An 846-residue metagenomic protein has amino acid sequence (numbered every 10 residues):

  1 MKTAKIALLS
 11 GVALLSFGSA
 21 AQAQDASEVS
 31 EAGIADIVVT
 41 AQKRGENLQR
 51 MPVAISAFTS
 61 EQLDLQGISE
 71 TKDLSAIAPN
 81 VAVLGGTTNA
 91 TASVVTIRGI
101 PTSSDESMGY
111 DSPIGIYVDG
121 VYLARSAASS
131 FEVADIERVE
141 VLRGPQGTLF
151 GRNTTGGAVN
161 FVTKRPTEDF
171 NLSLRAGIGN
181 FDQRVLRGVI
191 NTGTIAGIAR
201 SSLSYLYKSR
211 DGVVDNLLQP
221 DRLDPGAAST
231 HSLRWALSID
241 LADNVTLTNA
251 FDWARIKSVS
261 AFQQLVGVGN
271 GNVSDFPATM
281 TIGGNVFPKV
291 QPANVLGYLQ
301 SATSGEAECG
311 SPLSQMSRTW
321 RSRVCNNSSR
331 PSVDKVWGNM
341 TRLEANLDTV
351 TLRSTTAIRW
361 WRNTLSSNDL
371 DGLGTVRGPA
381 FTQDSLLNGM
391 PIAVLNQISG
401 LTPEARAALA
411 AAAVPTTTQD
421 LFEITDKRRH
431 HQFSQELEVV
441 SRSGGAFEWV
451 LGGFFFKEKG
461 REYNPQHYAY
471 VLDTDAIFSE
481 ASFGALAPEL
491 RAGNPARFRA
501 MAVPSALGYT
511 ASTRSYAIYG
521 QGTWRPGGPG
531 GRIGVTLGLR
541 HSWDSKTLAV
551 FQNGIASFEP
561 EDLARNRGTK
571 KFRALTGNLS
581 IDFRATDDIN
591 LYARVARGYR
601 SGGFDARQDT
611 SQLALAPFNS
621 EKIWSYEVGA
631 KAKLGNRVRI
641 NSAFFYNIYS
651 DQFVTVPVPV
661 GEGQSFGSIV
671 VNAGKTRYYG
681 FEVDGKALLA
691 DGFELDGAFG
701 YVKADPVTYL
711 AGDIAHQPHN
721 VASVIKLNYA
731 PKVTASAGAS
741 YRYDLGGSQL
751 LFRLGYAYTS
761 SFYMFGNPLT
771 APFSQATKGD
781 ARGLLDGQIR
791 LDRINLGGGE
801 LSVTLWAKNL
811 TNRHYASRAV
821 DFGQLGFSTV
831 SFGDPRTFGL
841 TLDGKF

Functional and structural regions predicted by a protein language model:
M1-Q66, T71-A76, N80, D243 (+2 more regions): N-terminal Sec signal peptide and the immediately downstream disordered periplasmic leader that contains the TonB box
D25, V53-M108, I114-S130, R138-G147 (+1 more regions): Periplasmic N-terminal accessory/gating domains of Gram-negative outer-membrane beta-barrel systems
S112-P113, R125, A134-R143, T148-L233 (+5 more regions): Outer-membrane beta-barrel translocator/receptor signature
E168-D169, G177, V189-N285, K289 (+4 more regions): Periplasmic-side early beta-strands and strand-to-turn transitions of outer-membrane beta-barrels
S238-D240, V439-R442, E448, G452-F456 (+1 more regions): Structural signature of Gram-negative outer-membrane beta-barrels, strongest in the C-terminal barrel of TonB-dependent
R342-N346, T351-A357, R362-S367, R584 (+5 more regions): Membrane-embedded beta-barrel scaffold of Gram-negative outer-membrane proteins
A446, V450, P529, Y646-I648 (+2 more regions): Gram-negative outer-membrane beta-barrel transporters
Q466-H467, D473, S650, A690 (+3 more regions): C-terminal beta-signal and adjacent terminal beta-strands/loops of Gram-negative outer-membrane beta-barrel proteins
